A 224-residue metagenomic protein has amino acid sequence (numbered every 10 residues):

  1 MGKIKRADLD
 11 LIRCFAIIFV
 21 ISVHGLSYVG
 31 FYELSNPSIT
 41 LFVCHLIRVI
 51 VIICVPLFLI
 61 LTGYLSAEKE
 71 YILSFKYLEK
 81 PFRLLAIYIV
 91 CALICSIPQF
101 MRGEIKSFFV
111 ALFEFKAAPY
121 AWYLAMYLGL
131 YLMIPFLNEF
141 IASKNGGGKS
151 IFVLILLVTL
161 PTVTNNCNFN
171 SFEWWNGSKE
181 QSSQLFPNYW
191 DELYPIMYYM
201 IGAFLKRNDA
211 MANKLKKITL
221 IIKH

Functional and structural regions predicted by a protein language model:
M1-V163, C167: Membrane-cytosol interface segments of multi-pass membrane proteins, especially ER/Golgi lipid-handling enzymes
F113-F115, E139-H224: Aromatic-enriched alpha-helical transmembrane segments of multi-pass intramembrane proteins
